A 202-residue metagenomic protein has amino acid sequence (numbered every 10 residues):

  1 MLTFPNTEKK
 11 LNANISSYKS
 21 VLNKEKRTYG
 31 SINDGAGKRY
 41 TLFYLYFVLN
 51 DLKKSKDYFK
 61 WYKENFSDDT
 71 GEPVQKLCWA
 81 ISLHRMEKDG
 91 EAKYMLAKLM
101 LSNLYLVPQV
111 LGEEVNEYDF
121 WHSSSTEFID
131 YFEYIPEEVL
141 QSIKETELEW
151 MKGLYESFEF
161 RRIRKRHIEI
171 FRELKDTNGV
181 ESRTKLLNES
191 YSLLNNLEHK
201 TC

Functional and structural regions predicted by a protein language model:
M1-F4, I32-Y40, T70-K76: Generic helix N-cap/helix-start motif at coil->alpha-helix transitions
N6-V21, Y46-F59: Helix-turn-helix repeat elements of alpha-solenoid scaffolds
N12-I15, K56, K93-A97, T184: Conserved positions within tetratricopeptide repeat
L22-I32, K60-T70, A97-L106: Solenoid-like repeat scaffolds
G37-Y44, V48, K76-R85: "A position-specific structural signal for the A-helix of alpha-solenoid helical repeats
L49-N50, T70, R85-K88, F120: Short coil/turn linking the two alpha-helices of tandem helical-hairpin repeats
H84-P108, E133-V139: TPR/TPR-like (Sel1-like) alpha-helical repeat modules
L106-C202: Long, ordered, amphipathic alpha-helical scaffolds
